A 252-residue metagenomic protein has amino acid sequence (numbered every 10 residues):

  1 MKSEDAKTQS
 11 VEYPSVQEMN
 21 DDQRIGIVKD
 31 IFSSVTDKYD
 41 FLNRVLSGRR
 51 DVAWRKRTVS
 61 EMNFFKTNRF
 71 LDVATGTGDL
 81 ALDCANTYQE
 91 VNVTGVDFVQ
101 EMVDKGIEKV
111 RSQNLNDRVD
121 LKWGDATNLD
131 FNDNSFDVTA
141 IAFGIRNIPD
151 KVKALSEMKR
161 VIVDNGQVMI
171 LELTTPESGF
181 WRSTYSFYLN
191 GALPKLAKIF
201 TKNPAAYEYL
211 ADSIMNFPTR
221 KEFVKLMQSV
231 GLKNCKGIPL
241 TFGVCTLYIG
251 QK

Functional and structural regions predicted by a protein language model:
M1-D30: N-terminal auxiliary segments of SAM/dcSAM-dependent transferases
G26, L171-L226, V230, K236: C-terminal alpha-helical "lid/dimerization" subdomain adjacent to the S-adenosyl-L-methionine
K38-F41, G48-N68, D83: Conserved alpha-helix/loop element of class I SAM-dependent methyltransferases that forms part of the SAM/SAH-binding
Y39, T139-A140: Hydrophobic beta-strand segment of the Class I
R69-N128: Class I SAM-dependent methyltransferase SAM/SAH-binding core
T127-V138: A short acidic, Gly/Pro-enriched loop at the edge of an enzyme's catalytic core that lines a small-molecule cofactor
V152-D164: A short glycine-rich, Lys/Arg-flanked "PGG" loop and its adjoining helix->strand segment in the class I
V230-K252: Core SAM-dependent methyltransferase catalytic element
